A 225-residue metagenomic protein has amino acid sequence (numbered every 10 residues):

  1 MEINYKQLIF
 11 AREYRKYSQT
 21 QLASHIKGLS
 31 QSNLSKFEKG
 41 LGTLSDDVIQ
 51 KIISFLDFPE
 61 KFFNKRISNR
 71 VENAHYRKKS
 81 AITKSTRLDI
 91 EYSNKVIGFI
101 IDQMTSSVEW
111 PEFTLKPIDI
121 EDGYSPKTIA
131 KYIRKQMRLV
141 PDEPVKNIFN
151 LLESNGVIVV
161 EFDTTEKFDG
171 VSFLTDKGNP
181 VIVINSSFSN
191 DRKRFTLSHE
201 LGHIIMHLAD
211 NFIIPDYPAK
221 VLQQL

Functional and structural regions predicted by a protein language model:
M1-L225: Short juxta-domain linker segments that transition from a proline/glycine-rich, charged coil into a short amphipathic
